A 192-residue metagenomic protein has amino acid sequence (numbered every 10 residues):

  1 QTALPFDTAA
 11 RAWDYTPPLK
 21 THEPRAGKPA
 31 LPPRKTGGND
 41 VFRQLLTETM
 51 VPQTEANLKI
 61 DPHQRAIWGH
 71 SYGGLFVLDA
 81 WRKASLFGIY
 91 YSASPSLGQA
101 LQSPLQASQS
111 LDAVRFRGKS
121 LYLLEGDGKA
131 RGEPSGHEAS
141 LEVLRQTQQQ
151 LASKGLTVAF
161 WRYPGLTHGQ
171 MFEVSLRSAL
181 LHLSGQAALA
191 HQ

Functional and structural regions predicted by a protein language model:
Q1-Q192: Non-catalytic cap/lid and distal C-terminal segments of serine-dependent acyl enzymes
